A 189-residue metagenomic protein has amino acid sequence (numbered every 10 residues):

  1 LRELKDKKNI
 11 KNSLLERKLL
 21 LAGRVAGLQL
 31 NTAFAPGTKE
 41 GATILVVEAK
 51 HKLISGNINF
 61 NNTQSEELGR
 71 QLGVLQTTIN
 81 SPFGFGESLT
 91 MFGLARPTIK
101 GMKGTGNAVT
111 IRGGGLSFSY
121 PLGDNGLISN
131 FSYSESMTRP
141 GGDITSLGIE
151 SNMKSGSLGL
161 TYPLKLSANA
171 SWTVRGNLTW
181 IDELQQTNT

Functional and structural regions predicted by a protein language model:
L1-Q64, G93-L94, I99-A108, R112: Periplasmic polypeptide-binding modules associated with outer-membrane biogenesis and secretion
L30, I54-G56, F83-L89, G123-N130 (+1 more regions): Repeated loop/turn-to-beta-strand initiation elements of outer-membrane beta-barrel proteins
F34, I58-N62, L89-A95, F131-E135 (+1 more regions): Transmembrane beta-barrel strands of outer-membrane/channel proteins
Q64, T78-G84, S117-D124, L158-A168: Outer-membrane beta-barrel proteins
S65-G69, T105-T110, S146-M153, T189: Replace "Gram-negative outer membrane beta-barrel proteins" with "bacterial and organellar outer membrane beta-barrel
Q71-T77, R112-L116, K154-L158: Hydrophobic, lipid-facing positions within transmembrane beta-strands of outer-membrane proteins
E87-L147: Surface-exposed beta-strand-turn/loop segments characteristic of Gram-negative outer-membrane beta-barrels
P121, I128-T189: Transmembrane beta-strand segments of outer-membrane beta-barrel domains in Gram-negative and organellar OMPs
